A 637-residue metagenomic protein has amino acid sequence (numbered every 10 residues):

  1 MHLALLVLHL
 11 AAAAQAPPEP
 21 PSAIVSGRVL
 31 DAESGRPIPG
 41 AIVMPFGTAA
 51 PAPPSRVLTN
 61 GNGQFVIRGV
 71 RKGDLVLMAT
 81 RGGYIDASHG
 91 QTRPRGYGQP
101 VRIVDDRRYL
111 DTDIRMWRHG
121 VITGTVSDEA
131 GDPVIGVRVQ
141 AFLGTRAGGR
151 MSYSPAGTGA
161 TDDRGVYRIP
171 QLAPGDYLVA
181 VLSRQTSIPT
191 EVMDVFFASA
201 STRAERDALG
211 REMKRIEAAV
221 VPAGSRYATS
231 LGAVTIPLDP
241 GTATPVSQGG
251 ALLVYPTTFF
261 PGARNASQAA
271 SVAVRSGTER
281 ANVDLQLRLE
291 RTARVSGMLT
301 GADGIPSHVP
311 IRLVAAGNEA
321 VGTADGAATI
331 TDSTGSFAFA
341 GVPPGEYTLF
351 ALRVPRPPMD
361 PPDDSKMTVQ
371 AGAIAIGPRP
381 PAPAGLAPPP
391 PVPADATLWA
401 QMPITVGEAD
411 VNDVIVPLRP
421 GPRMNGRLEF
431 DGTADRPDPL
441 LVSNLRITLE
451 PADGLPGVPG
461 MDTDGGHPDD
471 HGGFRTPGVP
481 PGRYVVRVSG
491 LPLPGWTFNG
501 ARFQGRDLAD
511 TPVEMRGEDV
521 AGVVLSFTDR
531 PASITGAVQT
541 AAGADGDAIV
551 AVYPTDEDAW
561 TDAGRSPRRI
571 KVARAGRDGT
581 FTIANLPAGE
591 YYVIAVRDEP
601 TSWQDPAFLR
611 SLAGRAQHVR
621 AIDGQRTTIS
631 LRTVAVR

Functional and structural regions predicted by a protein language model:
H2-R637: Long luminal/extracellular ectodomains of secretory-pathway precursor proteins
